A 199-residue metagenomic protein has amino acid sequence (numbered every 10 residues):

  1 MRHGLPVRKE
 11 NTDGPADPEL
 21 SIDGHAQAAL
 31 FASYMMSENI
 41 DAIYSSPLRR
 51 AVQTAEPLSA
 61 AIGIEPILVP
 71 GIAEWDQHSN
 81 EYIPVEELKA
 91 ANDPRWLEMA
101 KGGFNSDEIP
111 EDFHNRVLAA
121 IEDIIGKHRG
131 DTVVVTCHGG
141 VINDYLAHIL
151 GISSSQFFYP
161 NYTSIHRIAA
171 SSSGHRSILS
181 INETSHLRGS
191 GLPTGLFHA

Functional and structural regions predicted by a protein language model:
R2-T54, L58, S106-L118: Loop-to-helix element that buttresses phosphate recognition and phosphoryl-transfer chemistry
P6, V141-I142: Short active-site segment of divalent metal-dependent hydrolases/proteases that encodes the spacing between
L30-E98, R176: Phosphate-coordination/substrate-recognition cap region in phosphate-metabolizing enzymes
N39-D41, R129-V133: Short coil/turn segments at beta-strand junctions that form active-site/ligand-binding loops
P57, D144, H148: Active-site signature of alpha/beta-hydrolase-fold catalytic machinery across serine- and Asp/Cys-nucleophile hydrolases
I67-L68, E74-E86, G126, D131 (+1 more regions): Acidic, low-complexity terminal tails and accessory targeting/binding regions of phosphate-metabolizing enzymes
A91-D112: Short glycine/proline- and acidic residue-enriched helix-loop micro-motifs that form flexible lids or anion-recognition
H138: Short basic (Lys/Arg) and small-residue
